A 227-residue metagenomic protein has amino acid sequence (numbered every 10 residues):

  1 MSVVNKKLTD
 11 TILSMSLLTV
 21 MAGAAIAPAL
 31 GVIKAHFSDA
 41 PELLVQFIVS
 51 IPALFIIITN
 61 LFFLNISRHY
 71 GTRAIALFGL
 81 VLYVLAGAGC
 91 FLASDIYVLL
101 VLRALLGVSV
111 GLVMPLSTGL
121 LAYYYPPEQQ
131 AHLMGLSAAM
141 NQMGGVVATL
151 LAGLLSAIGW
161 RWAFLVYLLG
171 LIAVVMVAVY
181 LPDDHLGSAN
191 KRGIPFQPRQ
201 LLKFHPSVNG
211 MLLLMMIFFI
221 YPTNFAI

Functional and structural regions predicted by a protein language model:
S2-I12, L202-I220: Juxtamembrane cytosolic amphipathic helices that cap and anchor the N-termini of specific transmembrane helices
L8-E42, F63, F225-I227: Extracytoplasmic
A24, P52-L61, G145-V146: Residue-level signature of mid-helix packing/kink "hotspots" within the transmembrane helices of 12-pass Major
I58-Y97: Conserved MFS/SLC helix-loop-helix module at the cytosolic interface between two early adjacent transmembrane helices
A86-F91, L106, V177-A178: MFS-fold secondary transporters
I96, L102-N141: Cytoplasmic helix-loop-helix junction between adjacent transmembrane helices in 12-TM secondary transporters
E128, L136-P182, L186: Helix-loop-helix hairpin linking two adjacent transmembrane segments in secondary transporters
P182-L213: Juxtamembrane intracellular "pre-TM" segments in multi-pass secondary transporters
